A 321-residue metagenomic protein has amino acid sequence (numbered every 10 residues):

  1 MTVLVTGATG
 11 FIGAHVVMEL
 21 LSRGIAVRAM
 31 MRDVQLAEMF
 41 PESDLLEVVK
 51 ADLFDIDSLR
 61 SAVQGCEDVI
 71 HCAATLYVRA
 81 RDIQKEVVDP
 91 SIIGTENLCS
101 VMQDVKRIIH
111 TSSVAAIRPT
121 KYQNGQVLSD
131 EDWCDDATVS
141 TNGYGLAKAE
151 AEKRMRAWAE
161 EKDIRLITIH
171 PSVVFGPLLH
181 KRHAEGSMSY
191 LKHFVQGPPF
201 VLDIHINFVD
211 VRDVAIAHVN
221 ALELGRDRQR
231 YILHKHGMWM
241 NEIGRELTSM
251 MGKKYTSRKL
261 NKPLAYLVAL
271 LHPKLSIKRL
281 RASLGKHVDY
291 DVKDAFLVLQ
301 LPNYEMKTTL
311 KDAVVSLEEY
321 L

Functional and structural regions predicted by a protein language model:
V3-I25: N-terminal Rossmann NAD(P)H-binding glycine-rich loop of SDR-like oxidoreductase domains
V34-L36, P41-I93: NAD(P)H-binding glycine-rich loop region in Rossmannoid oxidoreductase-like domains and their noncatalytic homologs
A80-R81, D135-S140, H180-K181, S187-V209 (+1 more regions): A conserved pocket-lining segment of Rossmann-fold NAD(P)-dependent short-chain dehydrogenase/reductase
R81-N142: Conserved Rossmann-fold NAD(P)-dependent oxidoreductase catalytic core, especially the SDR/UDP-sugar
T138-L166: Active-site Tyr-X1-5-Lys
E161-I164, G176-M188, A221-Y231: Glycine/proline-rich active-site loop of Rossmann-fold NAD(P)-dependent oxidoreductases
A217-I277, K307-L321: Mid/C-terminal beta-alpha module of Rossmann-like enzyme folds, strongest in SDR-family dehydrogenases/epimerases
A269-P302: Conserved C-terminal active-site "lid" loop/helix of NAD(P)H-dependent oxidoreductases that clamps the redox cofactor
